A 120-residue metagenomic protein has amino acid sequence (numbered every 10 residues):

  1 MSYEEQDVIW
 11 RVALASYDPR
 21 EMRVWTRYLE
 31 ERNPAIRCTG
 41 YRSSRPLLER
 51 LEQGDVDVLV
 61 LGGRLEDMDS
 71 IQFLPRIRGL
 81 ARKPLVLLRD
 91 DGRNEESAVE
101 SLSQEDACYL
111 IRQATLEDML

Functional and structural regions predicted by a protein language model:
S16: Conserved acidic carboxylate
P19-Y41: Two-component/phosphorelay signaling modules centered on CheY-like receiver
M22, S44-R45, D57-K83, D90-S97: Conserved phosphotransfer microenvironments
T26, G40-V58: Acidic, metal-coordinating helix/loop segments flanking the phosphotransfer/catalytic sites of two-component signaling
I36, P84, E105-L110: Conserved phosphoryl-transfer motifs of two-component systems
V56, S101-C108: As written
N94-S97, L110-L120: C-terminal output helix
